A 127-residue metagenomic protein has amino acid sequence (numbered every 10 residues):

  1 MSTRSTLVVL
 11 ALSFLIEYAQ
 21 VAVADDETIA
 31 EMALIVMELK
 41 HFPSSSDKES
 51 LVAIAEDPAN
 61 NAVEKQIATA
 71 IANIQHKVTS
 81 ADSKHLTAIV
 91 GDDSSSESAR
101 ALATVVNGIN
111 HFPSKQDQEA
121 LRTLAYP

Functional and structural regions predicted by a protein language model:
M1-V8: Bacterial N-terminal signal peptides that target proteins for export
V9-E17: Bacterial N-terminal signal peptides
A22-A53, D57: Immediate post-signal-peptide N-terminus of mature secreted/exported proteins
D25-M32, N60-I67, S96-L102: Generic helix N-cap/helix-start motif at coil->alpha-helix transitions
A33-F42, Q66-K77, A101-F112: Structural detector for internal amphipathic alpha-helices that build alpha-solenoid repeat scaffolds
K40-S45, A59-V63, H76-S80, S94-S95 (+1 more regions): Charged, low-complexity interaction regions
S45-A53, T79-A88, K115-R122: Amphipathic alpha-helical scaffolding segments comprising HEAT/armadillo-like alpha-solenoid repeats
V105-V106, F112-P127: Low-complexity/repetitive intrinsically disordered segments
